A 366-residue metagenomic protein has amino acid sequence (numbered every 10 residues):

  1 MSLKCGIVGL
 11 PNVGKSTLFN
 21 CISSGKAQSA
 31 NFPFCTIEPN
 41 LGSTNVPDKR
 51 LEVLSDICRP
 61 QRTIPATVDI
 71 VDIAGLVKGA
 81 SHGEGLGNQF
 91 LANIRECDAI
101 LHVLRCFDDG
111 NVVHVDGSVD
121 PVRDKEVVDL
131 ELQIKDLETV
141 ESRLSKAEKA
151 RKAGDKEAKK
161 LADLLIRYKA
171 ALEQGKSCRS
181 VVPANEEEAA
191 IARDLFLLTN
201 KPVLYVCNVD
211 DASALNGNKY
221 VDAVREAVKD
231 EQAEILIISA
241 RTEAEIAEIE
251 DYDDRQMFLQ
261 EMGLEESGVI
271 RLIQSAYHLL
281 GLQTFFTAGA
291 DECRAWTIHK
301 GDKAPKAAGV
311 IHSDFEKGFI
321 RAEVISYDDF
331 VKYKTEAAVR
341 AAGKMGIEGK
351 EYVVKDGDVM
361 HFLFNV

Functional and structural regions predicted by a protein language model:
M1-N111, E141, A147: Conserved G1/Walker A P-loop phosphate-binding module
S2-V8, V13, F19, K146-V353 (+1 more regions): C-terminal-of-GTPase-core extension/linker across diverse P-loop GTPases
I7, K26, G79, G117 (+3 more regions): Generic anion/oxyanion-binding catalytic loop in active/binding sites
S16, P33, D69, I73 (+6 more regions): Generic signal for short, ordered secondary-structure residues within or immediately flanking folded domains
A30-N31, V112-D116, G217-K219, I249: Short amphipathic alpha-helical segments
F34, D48-L51, Q61-I70, E84-D98 (+8 more regions): Amphipathic alpha-helical transducer elements in NTP-driven molecular machines
G42-P47, A74-E84, R95-E138, S142-K156 (+2 more regions): Conserved Switch II/interswitch segment of TRAFAC-class P-loop GTPases
